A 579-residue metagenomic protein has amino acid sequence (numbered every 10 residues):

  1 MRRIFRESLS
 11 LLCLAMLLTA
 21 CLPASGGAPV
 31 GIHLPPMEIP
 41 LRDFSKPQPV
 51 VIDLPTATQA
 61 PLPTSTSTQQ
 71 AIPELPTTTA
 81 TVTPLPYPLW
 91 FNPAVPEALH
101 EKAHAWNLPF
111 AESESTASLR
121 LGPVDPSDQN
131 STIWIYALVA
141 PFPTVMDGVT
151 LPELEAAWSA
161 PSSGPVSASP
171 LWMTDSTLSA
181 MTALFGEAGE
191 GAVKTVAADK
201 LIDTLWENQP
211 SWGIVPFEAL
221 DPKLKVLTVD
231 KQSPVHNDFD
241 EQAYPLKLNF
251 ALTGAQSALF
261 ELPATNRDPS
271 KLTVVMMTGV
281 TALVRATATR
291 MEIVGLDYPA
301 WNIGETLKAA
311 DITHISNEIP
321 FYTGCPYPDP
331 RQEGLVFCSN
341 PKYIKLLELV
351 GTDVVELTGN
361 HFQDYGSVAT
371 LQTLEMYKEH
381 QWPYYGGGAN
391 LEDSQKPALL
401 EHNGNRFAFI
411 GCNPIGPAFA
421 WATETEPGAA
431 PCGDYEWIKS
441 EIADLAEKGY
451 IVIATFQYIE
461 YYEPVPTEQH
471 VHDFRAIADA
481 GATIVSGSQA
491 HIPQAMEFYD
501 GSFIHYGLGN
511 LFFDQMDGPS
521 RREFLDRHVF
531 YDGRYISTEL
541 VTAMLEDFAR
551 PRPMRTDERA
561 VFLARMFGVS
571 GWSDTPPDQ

Functional and structural regions predicted by a protein language model:
M1-L138, K200-L205, Q209-P210, E218-K223 (+11 more regions): Intrinsically disordered, low-complexity Ser/Thr/Pro-rich tracts
M16, L154, T204, A476 (+1 more regions): Hydrophobic/aromatic ligand-binding patch that stacks against planar heteroaromatic rings of cofactors or nucleotides
P23, R120, V193-T195, G213 (+5 more regions): Conserved beta-strand scaffold positions in the cores of enzyme catalytic domains, especially in NTP/NDP-utilizing
S25-G27, T150-E153, M173-T174, A198 (+3 more regions): General structural signal for secondary-structure boundaries
P84-L108, S115-N266: Exported/periplasmic ABC-transporter solute-binding proteins
E261-Q579: Acidic, metal/ion-coordinating pockets
